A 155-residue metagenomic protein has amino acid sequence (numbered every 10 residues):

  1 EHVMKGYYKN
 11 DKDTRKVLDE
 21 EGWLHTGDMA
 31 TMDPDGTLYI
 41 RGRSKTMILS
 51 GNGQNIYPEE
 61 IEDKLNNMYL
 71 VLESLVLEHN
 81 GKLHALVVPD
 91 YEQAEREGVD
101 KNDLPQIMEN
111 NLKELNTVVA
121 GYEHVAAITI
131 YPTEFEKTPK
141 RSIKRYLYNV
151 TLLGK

Functional and structural regions predicted by a protein language model:
V3-G27, P58-D63: Conserved ANL (AMP-binding/adenylate-forming) active-site segment centered on the GW(Y/F)…HTG consensus within
K5-G6, M29-G121: AMP-binding/adenylate-forming catalytic core of the ANL superfamily
L18, T26, M32, L49 (+1 more regions): Hydrophobic alpha-helical segments, especially N-terminal targeting/anchoring helices
E21, P34-D35, N52, T138-K140: Residue-level recognition of short loop/turn positions
E21, T26-G27, L72, Y131-T133: Short loop/turn microsegments at loop-to-beta-strand junctions
I48, E73, G81, K113-K155: Conserved C-terminal "lid"/linker of ANL adenylate-forming enzymes
